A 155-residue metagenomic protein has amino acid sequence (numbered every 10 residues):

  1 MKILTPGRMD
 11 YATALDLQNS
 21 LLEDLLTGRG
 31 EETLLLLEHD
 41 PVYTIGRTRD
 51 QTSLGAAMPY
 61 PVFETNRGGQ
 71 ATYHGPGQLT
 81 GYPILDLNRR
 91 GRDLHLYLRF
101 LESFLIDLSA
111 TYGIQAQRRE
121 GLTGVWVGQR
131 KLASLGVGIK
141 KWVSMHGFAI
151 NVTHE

Functional and structural regions predicted by a protein language model:
M1-V127, L132: N-terminal lobe of the biotin/lipoate ligase/transferase fold
D24-L25, G138-K140: A generic local secondary-structure boundary/capping motif
L135: Conserved short beta-strand elements that form part of the metal-binding/catalytic scaffold of enzyme active sites
G138, S144, A149-E155: GST superfamily/GST-like fold recognition
